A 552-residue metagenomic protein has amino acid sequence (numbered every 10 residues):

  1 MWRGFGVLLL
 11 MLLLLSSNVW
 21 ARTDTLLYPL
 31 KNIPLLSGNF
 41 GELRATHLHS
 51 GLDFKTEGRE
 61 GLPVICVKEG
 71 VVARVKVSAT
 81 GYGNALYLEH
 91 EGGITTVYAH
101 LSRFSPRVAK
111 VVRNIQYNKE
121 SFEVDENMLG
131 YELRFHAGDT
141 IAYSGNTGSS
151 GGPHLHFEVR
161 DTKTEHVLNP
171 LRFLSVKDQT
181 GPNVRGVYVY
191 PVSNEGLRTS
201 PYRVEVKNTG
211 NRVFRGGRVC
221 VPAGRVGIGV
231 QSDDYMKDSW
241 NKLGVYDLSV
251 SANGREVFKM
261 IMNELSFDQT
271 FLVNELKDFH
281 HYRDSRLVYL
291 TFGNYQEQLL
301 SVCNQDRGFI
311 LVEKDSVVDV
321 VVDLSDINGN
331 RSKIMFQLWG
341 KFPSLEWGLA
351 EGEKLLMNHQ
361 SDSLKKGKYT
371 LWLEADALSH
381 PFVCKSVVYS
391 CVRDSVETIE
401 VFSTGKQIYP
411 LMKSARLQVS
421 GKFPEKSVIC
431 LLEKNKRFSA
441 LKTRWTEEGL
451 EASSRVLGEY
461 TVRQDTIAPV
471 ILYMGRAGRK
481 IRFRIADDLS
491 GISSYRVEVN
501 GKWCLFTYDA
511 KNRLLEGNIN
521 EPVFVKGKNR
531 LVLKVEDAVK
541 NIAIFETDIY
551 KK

Functional and structural regions predicted by a protein language model:
W20-T95, S102-R107, S121-Y131, H136-A137 (+3 more regions): Surface-exposed, glycine-biased beta-strand/turn segments
T95-G130, L197, V206-G217, S251-L311 (+1 more regions): Exoplasmic/lumenal beta-rich domain surfaces
S232, L324, L533-V535: Conserved structural position at the C-terminal beta-strand of extracellular beta-sandwich adhesion modules
L311-V317, S454-V456, N520-K528: Surface-exposed, short loops/turns at beta-strand junctions within beta-sandwich domains
S325-N330, E536-N541: Short, solvent-exposed loop/turn segments at the edges of extracellular beta-sandwich modules
N328-A350, F545-K552: Short beta-strand elements
E346, N358, S386-I429: Proteolytic processing hotspots in large secreted/extracellular or virion-associated proteins and select intracellular
G348-S363, I408-Y409, K422-V428, L432-S493 (+1 more regions): Proteolytic cleavage junctions
